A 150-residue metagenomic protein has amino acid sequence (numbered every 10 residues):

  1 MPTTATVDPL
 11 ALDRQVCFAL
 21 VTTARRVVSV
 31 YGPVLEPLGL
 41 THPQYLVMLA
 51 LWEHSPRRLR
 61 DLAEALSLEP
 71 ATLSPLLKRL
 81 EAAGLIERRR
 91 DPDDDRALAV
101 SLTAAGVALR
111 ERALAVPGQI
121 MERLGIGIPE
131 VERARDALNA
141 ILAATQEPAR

Functional and structural regions predicted by a protein language model:
M1-L38, E132-R133, A140-T145: N-terminal leader segment of winged-helix/HTH proteins
D8-P9, L51-W52, R96-A97: Short secondary-structure capping/turn micro-motifs that flank functional sites
F18, R25-E69, R150: N-terminal helix-turn-helix DNA-binding core of bacterial DNA-binding proteins
V28, P56, K78-D136: Charged, amphipathic alpha-helical coiled-coil/dimerization segments
P33, P37, E53, R79 (+4 more regions): Conserved amphipathic alpha-helical interaction elements at protein-protein interfaces in regulatory, energy-coupling
R123-G125, T145-R150: Amphipathic alpha-helical linker/stalk segments
